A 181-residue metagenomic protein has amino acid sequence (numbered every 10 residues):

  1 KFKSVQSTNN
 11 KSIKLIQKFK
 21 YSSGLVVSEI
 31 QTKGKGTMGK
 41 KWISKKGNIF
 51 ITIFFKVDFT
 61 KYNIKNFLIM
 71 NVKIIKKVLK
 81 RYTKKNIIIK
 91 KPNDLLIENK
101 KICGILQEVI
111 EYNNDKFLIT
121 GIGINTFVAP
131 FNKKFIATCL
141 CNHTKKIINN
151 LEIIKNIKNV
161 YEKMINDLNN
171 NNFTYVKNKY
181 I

Functional and structural regions predicted by a protein language model:
K1-R81, K85, I147: N-terminal lobe of the biotin/lipoate ligase/transferase fold
K3, I89-K91, T174: Short loop/edge segments at beta-strand edges and connector loops that shape dinucleotide/nucleotide cofactor-binding
K20-S22, I89-K91, K100: Short, basic and Ser/Thr-rich N-terminal targeting/leader segments
V26, K91, L118-T120: Residue-level marker for buried hydrophobic side chains located in beta-strands that build the well-ordered beta-sheet
F59-I87, I97-I181: Long, positively charged amphipathic alpha-helical accessory segments at protein N-termini or as interdomain linkers
